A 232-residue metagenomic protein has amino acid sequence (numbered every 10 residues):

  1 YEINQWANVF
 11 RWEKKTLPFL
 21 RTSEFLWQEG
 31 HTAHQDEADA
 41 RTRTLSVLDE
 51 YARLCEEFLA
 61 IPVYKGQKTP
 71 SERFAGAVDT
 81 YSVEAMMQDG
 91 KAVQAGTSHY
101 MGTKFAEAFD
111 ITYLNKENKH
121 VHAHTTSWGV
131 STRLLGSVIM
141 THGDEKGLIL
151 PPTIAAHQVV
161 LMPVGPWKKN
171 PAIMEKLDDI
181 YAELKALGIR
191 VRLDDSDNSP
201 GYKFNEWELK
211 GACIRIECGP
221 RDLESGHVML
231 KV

Functional and structural regions predicted by a protein language model:
Y1-V232: NTP/phosphate- and nucleic-acid-binding module
